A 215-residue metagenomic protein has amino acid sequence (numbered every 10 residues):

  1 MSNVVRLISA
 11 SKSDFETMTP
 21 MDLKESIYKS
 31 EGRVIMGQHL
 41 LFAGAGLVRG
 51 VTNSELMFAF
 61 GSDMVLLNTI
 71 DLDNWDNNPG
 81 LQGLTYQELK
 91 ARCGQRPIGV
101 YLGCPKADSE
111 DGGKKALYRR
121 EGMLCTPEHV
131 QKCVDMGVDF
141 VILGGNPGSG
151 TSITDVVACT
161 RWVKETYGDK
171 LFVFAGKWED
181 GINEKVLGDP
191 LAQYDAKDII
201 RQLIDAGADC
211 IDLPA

Functional and structural regions predicted by a protein language model:
M1-E25, G46, N74-N77, K90 (+5 more regions): Glycan-processing catalytic domains of CAZymes
M1-L40, Q82-Q95, G99-Y101, G112: N-terminal amphipathic alpha-helix/helix-capping segment at the start of soluble metabolic enzymes
G32-R33, Q38-H39, G44-S54: Domain-scale selection of a single, long terminal region that carries the protein's primary operational module
Q38, G99-G103, G144, G176-W178: Short beta-strand segments
L40, L102-G103, G122, G168: Glycine-centered flexibility motif
V48-D73, P79-G80, G112-A215: Alpha/beta enzyme core
L67, I98-C104, L213: Non-cysteine beta-strand/loop elements that form the S-adenosyl-L-methionine
